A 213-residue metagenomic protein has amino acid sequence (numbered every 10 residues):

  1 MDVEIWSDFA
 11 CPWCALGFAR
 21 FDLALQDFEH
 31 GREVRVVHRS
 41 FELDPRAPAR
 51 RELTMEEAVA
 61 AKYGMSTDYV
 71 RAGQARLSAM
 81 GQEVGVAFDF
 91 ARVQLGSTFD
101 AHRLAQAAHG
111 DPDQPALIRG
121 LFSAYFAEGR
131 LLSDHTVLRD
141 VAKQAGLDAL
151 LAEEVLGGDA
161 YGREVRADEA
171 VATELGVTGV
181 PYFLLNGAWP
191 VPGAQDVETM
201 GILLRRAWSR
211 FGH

Functional and structural regions predicted by a protein language model:
M1-D2: Glycine/alanine-rich phosphate-binding loops at beta-alpha junctions
I5-H30, H38, Q106-H213: C-terminal cap of thioredoxin/glutaredoxin-like
F18-E128: Structural alpha/beta surface segment adjacent to cysteine/selenocysteine redox centers across thiol/disulfide enzymes
